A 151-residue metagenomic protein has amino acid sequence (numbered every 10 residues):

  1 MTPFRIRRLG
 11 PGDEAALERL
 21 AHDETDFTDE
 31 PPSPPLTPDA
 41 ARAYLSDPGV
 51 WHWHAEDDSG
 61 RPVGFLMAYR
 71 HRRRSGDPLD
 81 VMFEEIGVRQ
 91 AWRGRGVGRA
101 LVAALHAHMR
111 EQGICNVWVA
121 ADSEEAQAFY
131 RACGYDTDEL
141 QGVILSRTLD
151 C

Functional and structural regions predicted by a protein language model:
M1-G12, D150-C151: Conserved N-terminal entry element of GNAT/NAT acetyltransferase domains
R19-S33, R74: Helix-loop element at the rim of GNAT/NAT acetyltransferase active sites that forms part of the acceptor-substrate
E30-H52: Active-site rim helix/loop that mediates acceptor-substrate recognition in acyltransferases
H54, R61-R70, M82, G87: Conserved beta-strand in the GNAT
H71-F83, R93, D138-Q141: A conserved beta-turn-beta hairpin within the catalytic core of GNAT-like acetyltransferases that forms part
V88, G94-A107, A132: Conserved acetyl-CoA-binding loop-helix of GNAT-fold acetyltransferases
R99, D122-Q141, R147: Conserved active-site alpha-helix within GNAT-family acetyltransferase domains
R110-D122: Conserved GNAT acetyl-CoA-binding A-motif
